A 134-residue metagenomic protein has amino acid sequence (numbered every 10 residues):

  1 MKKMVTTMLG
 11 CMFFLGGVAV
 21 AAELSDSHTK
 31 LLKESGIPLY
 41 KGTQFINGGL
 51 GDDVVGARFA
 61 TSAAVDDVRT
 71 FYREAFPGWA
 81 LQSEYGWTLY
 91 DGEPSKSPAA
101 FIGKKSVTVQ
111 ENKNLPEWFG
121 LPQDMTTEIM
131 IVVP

Functional and structural regions predicted by a protein language model:
M1-M8: Bacterial N-terminal signal peptides that target proteins for export
K3, G16-A19: Short, intrinsically disordered, low-complexity terminal segments
V5, A21-P134: An acidic-aromatic pocket/loop used at catalytic or ligand-binding sites
M8-G16: Bacterial N-terminal signal peptides
